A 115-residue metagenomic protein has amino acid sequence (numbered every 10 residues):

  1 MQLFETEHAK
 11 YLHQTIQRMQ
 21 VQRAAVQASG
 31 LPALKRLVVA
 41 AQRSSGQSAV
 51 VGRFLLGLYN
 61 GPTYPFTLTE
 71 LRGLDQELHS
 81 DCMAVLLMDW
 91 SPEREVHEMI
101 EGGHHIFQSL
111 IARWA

Functional and structural regions predicted by a protein language model:
M1-L3: Membrane-embedded hydrophobic alpha-helical segments
E5-S45: Short terminal alpha-helical segments
M19, A41, P62, D89-E93 (+1 more regions): Short, flexible helical or helix-coil boundary motifs
L31, K35, S48-L56, S80: Non-catalytic, well-ordered alpha-helical scaffold segments
Q47, P62-F66: Substrate-binding/catalytic groove segments of enzymes that remodel or degrade extracellular structural polymers
V50-G61, A84, M88: Short, hydrophobic/amphipathic alpha-helical patches that form generic packing surfaces within helical domains
T67-A115: Polybasic, proline/glycine-rich intrinsically disordered low-complexity segments
